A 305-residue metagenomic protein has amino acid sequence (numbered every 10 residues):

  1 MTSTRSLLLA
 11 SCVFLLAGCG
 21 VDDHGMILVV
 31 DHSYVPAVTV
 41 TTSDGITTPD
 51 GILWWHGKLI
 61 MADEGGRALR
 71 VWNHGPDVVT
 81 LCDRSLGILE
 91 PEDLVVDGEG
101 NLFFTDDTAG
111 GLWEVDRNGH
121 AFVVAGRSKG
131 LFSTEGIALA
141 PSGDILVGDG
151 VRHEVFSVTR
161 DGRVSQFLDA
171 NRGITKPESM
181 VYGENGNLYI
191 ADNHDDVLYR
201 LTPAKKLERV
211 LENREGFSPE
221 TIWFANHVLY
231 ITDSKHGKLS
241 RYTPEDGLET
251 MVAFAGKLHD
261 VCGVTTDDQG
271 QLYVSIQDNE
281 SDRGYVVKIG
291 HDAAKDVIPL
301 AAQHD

Functional and structural regions predicted by a protein language model:
M1-L8: Bacterial N-terminal signal peptides that target proteins for export
L16-G18: C-terminal motif of bacterial Sec signal peptides marking the signal peptidase cleavage site
G20-D22: Bacterial signal peptide processing site
P36-S43, V78-R84, H120-R127, V164-A170 (+3 more regions): A short beta-strand motif characteristic of beta-propeller blades
S43-H56, S85-E99, S128-D144, N171-N185 (+4 more regions): Beta-rich, blade/repeat-based domains predominating in secreted/periplasmic proteins but also intracellular
M61-G65, L102-T108, V147-V151, I190-H194 (+2 more regions): Conserved beta-strand positions in repeat-built beta-propeller and related beta-rich domains
W72-D77, V115-H120, V158-R163, L201-K206 (+2 more regions): Short loop/turn segments that connect beta-strands within beta-propeller blades
G111, L239-S240, S281-V287: Structural motif
